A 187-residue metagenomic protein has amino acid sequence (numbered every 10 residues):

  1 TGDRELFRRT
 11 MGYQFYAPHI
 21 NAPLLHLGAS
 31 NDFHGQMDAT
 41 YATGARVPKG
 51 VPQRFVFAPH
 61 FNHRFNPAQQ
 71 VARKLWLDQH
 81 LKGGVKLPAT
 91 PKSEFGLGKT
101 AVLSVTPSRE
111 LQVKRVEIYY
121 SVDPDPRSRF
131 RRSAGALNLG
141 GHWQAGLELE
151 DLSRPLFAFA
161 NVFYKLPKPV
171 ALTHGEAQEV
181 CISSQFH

Functional and structural regions predicted by a protein language model:
T1, D38-R46: Flexible glycine/proline-rich, aromatic-decorated loop/lid segments
G2-Y16: Active-site nucleophile elbow and catalytic-triad environment of alpha/beta-hydrolase enzymes
I20, H26-G28: Short beta-strand/loop motif that positions the catalytic acidic residue of the alpha/beta-hydrolase fold
S30-D32, H60-F61: Acidic beta-to-alpha connecting loop that harbors the catalytic carboxylate
F33-A39, F65: Conserved alpha/beta-hydrolase "acid-adjacent" motif
V47-R64: Catalytic histidine neighborhood in serine/cysteine hydrolases with alpha/beta-hydrolase-type architecture
A68-Q69, L75-Y120, R132-E148: Surface beta-strand/loop "capping" patches
R109-H187: C-terminal beta-sandwich/jelly-roll accessory domains of carbohydrate-active enzymes
